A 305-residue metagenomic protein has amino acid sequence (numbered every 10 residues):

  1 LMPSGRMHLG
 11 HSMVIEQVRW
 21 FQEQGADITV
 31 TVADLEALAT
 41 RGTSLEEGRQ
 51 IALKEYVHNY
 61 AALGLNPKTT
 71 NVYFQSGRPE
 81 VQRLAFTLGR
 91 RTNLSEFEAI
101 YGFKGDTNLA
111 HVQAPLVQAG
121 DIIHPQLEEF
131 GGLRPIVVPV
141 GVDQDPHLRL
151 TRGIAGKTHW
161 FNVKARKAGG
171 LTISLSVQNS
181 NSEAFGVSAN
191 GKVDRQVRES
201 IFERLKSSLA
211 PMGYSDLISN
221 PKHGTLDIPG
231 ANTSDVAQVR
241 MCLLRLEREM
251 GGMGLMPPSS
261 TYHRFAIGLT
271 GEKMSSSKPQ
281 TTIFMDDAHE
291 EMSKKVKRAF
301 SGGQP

Functional and structural regions predicted by a protein language model:
L1, I28, I136-V138: Generic beta-sheet signal
P3-L127: N-terminal Rossmann-like or analogous alpha/beta NTP/dinucleotide-binding catalytic cores that position adenine
S95-P305: Active-site cores that bind ATP or allylic diphosphates and position pyrophosphate for catalysis
